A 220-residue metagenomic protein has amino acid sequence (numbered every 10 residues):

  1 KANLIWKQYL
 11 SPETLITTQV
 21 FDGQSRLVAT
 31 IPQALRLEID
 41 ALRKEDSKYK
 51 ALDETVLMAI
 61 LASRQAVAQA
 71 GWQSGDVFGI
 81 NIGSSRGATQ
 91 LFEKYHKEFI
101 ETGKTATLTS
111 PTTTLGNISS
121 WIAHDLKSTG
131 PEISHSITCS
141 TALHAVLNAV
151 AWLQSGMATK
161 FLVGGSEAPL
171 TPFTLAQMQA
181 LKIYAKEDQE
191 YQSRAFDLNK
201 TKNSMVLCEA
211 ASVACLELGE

Functional and structural regions predicted by a protein language model:
K1-K48, G219-E220: ACP-dependent fatty acid/polyketide chain-elongation machinery
A2, L91-Y95, P172-Q177: Short acidic, glycine/serine/threonine-rich loops at helix termini
L42-L52, T107-L108, E132-H135, L198-S204: A short glycine/serine-rich beta->alpha loop
Y49-Q65, G71-S74: N-terminal amphipathic, basic-rich helices that act as targeting or association modules
A59-Q69, L115-I118, A123-L126, P131-E167 (+1 more regions): Active-site-proximal alpha-helical scaffold in enzymes
D76-G83: Short glycine-rich phosphate-binding loop at a beta-alpha junction
S84-I133, A180-L181: Active-site-proximal gating segment of KS-fold condensing enzymes and close homologs
K104-A106, L147, A151, A168-E220: Glycine-/small-residue-rich "gating" segment that lines the acyl/pantetheine channel and substrate pocket
